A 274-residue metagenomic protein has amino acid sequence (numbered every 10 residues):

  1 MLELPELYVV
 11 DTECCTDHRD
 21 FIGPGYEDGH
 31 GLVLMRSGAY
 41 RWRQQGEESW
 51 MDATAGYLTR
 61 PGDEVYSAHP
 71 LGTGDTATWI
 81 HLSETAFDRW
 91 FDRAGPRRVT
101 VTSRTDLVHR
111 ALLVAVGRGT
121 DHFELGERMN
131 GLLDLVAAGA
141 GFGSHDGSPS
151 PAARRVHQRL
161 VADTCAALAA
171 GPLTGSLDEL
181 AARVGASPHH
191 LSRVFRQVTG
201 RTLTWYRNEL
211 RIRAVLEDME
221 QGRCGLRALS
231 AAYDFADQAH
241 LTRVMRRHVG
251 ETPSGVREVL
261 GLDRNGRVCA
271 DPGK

Functional and structural regions predicted by a protein language model:
M1-P96: N-terminal regulatory/effector-sensing and dimerization cores that precede helix-turn-helix DNA-binding domains
T16, G141-P151, V194-T199: Short, Lys/Arg-enriched N-terminal segment that forms or immediately precedes the first helix of a structured domain
R89-P149, T164-C165: Amphipathic alpha-helical segments enriched in hydrophobic/aromatic residues interleaved with Lys/Arg
R118-G119, G171, G222, L260: Short coil/turn helix-boundary motifs
A153-T164, T199, N208-R211: N-terminal positioning helix adjacent to the helix-turn-helix/winged-helix DNA-binding module
A169, T174-R213, S230-V259: Basic/polar phosphate-binding segments, predominantly the helix-turn-helix DNA-binding elements of transcriptional
E217-C224, R243-K274: …primarily DNA-binding HTH/wHTH and HhH modules…
